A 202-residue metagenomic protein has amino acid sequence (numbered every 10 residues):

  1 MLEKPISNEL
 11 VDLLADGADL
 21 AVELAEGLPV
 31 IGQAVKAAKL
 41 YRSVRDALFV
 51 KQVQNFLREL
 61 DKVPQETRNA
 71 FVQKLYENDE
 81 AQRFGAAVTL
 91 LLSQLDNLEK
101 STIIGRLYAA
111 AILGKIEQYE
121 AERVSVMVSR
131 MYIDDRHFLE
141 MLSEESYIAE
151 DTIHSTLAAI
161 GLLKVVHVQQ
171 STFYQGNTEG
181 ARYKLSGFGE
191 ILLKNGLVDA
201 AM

Functional and structural regions predicted by a protein language model:
M1-N55: Membrane-inserting effector segments that mediate pore formation, membrane fusion, or transient membrane insertion
E3, D19, V35, A70-Q73 (+5 more regions): Generic, low-specificity signal for short hydrophobic/alpha-helical stretches with a mild N-terminal bias, encompassing
E3, S7-V11, L57-L60, N69-V72 (+1 more regions): Intrinsically disordered, low-complexity regions
K4, K36-K39, K51, K62 (+6 more regions): Context-gated lysine
D12, D16-D19, D46, D61 (+5 more regions): Acidic-enriched, low-complexity/disordered segments with a strong bias for Aspartate over Glutamate
D46-I116: Membrane-proximal, non-transmembrane interface segments of integral membrane proteins
T89-M202: Long, helix-rich, hydrophobic modules that act as membrane-proximal anchors or helical bundle/coiled-coil regulators
